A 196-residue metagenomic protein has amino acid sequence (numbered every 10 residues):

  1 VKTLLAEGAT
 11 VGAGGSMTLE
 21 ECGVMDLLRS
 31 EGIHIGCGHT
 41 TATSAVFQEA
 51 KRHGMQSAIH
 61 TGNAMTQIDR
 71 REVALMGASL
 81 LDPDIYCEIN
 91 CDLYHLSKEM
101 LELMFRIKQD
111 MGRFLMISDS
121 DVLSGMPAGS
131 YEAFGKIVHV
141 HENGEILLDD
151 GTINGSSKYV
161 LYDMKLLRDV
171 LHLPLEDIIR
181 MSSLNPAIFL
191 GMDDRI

Functional and structural regions predicted by a protein language model:
V1-P127: Active-site core of metal-dependent hydrolases
A74-I89, L93, F105-S118, L123-I196: His/Asp/Glu-enriched, well-ordered alpha-helical/loop segment that forms or immediately abuts the divalent-metal
